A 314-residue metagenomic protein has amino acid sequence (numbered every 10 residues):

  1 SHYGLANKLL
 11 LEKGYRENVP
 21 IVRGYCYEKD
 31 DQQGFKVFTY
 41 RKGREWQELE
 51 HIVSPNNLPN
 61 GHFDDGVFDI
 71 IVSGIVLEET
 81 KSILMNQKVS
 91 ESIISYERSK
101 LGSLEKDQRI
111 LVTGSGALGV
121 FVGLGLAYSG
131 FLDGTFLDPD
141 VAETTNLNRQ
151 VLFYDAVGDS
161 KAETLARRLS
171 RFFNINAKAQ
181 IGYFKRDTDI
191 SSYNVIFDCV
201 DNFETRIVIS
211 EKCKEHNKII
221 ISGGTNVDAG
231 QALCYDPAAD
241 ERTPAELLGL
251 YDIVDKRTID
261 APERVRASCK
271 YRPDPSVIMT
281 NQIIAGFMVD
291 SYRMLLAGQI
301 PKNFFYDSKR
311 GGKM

Functional and structural regions predicted by a protein language model:
S1-M314: Adenine nucleotide-associated cytosolic modules
